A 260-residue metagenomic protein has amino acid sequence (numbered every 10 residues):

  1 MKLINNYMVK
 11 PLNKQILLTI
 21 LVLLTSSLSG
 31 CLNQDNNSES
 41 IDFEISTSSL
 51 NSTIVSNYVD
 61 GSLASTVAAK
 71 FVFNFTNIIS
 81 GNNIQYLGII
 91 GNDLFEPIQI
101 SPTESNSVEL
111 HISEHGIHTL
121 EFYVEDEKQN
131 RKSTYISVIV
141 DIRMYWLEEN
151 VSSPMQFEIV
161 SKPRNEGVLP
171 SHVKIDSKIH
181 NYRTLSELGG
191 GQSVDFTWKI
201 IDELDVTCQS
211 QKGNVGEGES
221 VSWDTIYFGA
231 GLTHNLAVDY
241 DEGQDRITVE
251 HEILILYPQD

Functional and structural regions predicted by a protein language model:
M1-I45: Secretory targeting signatures
A68-N82, K178-H180: Acidic, Ser/Thr
E96-E104, G213: Short beta-strand segments within Ig-like beta-sandwich modules, predominantly Fibronectin type-III
P102, V108-E114: Residue-level recognition of secondary-structure-to-loop junctions
E121-V124: Hydrophobic/tyrosine-rich beta-strand signature of extracellular beta-sandwich/beta-rich modules, prominently
K128, G190-L204, Y227-D260: C-terminal edge strands of extracellular/lumenal beta-sandwich accessory domains
I139-S161, Q259-D260: Low-complexity, Pro/Ser/Thr- and charge-rich linker/hinge segments at domain boundaries
E158-N214: Acidic, Ser/Thr/Pro-rich low-complexity intrinsically disordered segments
